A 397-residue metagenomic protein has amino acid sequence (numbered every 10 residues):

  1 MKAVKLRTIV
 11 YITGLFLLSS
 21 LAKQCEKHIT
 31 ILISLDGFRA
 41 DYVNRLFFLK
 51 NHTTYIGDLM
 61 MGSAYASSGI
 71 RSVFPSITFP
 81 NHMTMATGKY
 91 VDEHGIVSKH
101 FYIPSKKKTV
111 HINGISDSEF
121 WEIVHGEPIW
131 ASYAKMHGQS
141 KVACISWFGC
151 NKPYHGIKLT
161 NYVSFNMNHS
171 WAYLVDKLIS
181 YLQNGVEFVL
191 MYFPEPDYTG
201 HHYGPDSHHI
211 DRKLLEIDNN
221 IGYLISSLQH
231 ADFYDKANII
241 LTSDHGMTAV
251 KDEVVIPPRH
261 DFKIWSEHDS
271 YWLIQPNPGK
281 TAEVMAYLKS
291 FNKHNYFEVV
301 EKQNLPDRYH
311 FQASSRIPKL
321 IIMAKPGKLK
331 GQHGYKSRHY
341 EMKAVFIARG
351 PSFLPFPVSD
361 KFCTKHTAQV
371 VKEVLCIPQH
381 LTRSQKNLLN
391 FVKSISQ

Functional and structural regions predicted by a protein language model:
K5-A22: Cleavable N-terminal signal peptides of Sec/SRP-targeted secreted and luminal proteins
K23-Y65, R383: Active-site-proximal N-terminal segment of extracellular/periplasmic enzymes that hydrolyze or transfer
C25, N168-Q183, E187-V189, P196-A237 (+2 more regions): A long, amphipathic alpha-helix that forms part of the scaffold/cap immediately adjacent to metal-dependent active
E26-I31, G62-A66, E93, M136-A143 (+5 more regions): Loop/turn elements at helix/coil->beta-strand transitions in domains of secreted/extracellular proteins
T30-S34, D41, A66-G69, T84-A86 (+7 more regions): Structural recognition of the beta-strand scaffold that forms the well-ordered cores of secreted hydrolase catalytic
L32, Y55, E216-P257, V371: Metal-dependent active-site segment of extracytoplasmic phospho-/sulfohydrolases and closely related
P75, H82, A86-G204: His/Asp/Glu-rich, glycine-adjacent segments that coordinate divalent cations and/or stabilize oxyanion chemistry on
E267-V374: Active-site neighborhoods of enzymes that stabilize oxyanions during catalysis
